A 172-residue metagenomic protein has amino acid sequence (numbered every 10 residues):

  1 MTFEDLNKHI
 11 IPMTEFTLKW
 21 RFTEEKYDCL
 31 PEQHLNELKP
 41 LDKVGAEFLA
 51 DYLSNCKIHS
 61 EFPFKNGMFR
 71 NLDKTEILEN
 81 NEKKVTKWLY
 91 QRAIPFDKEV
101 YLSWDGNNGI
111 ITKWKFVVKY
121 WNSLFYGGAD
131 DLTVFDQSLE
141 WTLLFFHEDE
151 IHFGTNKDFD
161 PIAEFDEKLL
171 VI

Functional and structural regions predicted by a protein language model:
M1-I172: Structured alpha/beta or helical-core interaction and ligand-binding surfaces enriched in interleaved
